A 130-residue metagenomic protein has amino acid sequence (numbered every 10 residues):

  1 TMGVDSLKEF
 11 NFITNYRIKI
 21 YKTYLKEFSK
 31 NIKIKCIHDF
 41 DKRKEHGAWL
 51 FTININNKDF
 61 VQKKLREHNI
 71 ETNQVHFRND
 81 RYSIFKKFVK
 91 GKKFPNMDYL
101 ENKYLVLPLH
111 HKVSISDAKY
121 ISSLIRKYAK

Functional and structural regions predicted by a protein language model:
T1-K130: PLP-dependent aminotransferase class I/II
